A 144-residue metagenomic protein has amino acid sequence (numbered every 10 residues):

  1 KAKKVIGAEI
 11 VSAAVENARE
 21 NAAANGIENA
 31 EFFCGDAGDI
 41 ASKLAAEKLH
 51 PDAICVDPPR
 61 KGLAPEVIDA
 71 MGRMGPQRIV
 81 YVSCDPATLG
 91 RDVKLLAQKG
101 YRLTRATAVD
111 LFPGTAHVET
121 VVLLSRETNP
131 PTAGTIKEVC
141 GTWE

Functional and structural regions predicted by a protein language model:
K1-W143: Rossmann-like S-adenosyl-L-methionine
